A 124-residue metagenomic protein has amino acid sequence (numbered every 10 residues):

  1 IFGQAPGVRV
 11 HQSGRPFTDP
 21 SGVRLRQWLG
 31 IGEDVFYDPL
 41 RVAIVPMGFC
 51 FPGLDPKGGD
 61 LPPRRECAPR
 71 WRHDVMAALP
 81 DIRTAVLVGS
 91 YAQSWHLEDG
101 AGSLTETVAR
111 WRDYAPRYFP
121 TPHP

Functional and structural regions predicted by a protein language model:
I1-P124: A polyanion-binding, active-site-adjacent surface
